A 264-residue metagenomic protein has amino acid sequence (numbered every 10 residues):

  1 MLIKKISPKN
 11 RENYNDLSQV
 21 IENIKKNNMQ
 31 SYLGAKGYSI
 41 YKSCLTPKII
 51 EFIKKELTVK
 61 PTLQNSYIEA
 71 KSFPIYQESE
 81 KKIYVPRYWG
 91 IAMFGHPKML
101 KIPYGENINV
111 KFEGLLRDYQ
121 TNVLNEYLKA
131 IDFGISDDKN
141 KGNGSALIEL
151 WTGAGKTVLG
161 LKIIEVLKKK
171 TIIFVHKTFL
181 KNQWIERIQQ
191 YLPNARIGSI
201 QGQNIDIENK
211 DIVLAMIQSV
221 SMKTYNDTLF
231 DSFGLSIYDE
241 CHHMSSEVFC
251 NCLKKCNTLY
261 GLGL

Functional and structural regions predicted by a protein language model:
L2-T62: Short Lys/Arg-enriched alpha/beta "domain-start" segment
K54-I102: Interdomain "pre-motor" coupling segment immediately N-terminal to P-loop NTPase/helicase cores
G114-G142: N-terminal pre-P-loop "Q-motif" helix
G134-I164: Walker A/P-loop
K170-K177: Conserved RecA-like ASCE P-loop NTPase motor core of nucleic-acid helicases/translocases
F179-N204: Conserved helix-turn-beta segment of the N-terminal RecA-like "Helicase ATP-binding" lobe in SF1/SF2 helicases
Q203-V213: Conserved motor-coupling elements within RecA-like helicase/translocase cores
Q218, N226-L264: SF2 helicase catalytic motif II
